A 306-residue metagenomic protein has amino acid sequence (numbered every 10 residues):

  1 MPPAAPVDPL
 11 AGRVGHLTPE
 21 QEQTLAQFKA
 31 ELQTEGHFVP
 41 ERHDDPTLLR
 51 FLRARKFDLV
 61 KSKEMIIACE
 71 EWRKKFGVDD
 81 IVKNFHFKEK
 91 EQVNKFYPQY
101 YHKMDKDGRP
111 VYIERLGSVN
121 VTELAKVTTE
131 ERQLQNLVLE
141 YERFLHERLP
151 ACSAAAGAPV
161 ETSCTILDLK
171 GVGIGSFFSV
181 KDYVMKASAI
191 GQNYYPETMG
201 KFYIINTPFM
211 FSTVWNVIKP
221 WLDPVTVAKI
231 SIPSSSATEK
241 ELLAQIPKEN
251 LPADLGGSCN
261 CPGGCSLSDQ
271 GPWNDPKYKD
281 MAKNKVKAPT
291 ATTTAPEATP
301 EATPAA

Functional and structural regions predicted by a protein language model:
M1-A306: Basic, amphipathic alpha-helical/coil surface patches used to engage anionic, phosphate-bearing ligands and membranes
